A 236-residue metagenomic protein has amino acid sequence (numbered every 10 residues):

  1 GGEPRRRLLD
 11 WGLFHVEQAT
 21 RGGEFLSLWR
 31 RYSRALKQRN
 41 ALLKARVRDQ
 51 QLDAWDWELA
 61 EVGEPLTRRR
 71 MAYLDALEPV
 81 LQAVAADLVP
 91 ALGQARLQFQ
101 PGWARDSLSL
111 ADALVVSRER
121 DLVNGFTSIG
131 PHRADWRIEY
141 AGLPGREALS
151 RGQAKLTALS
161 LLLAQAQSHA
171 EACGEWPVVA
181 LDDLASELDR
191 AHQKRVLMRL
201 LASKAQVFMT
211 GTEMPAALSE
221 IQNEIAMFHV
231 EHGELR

Functional and structural regions predicted by a protein language model:
G2-L42: Extended, charged alpha-helical "arm/stalk" segments used for dimerization and assembly in large NTPase-driven machines
D49-V178, E187-Q206, P215-A226, H232-R236: Conserved NTPase motor "head" modules and their coupling/switch loops across ABC/AAA+ ATPases, GTPases, and GHKL ATPases
D182-L184: Walker B catalytic acidic pair
T210-T212: H-loop/switch region of ABC-family ATPase nucleotide-binding domains
